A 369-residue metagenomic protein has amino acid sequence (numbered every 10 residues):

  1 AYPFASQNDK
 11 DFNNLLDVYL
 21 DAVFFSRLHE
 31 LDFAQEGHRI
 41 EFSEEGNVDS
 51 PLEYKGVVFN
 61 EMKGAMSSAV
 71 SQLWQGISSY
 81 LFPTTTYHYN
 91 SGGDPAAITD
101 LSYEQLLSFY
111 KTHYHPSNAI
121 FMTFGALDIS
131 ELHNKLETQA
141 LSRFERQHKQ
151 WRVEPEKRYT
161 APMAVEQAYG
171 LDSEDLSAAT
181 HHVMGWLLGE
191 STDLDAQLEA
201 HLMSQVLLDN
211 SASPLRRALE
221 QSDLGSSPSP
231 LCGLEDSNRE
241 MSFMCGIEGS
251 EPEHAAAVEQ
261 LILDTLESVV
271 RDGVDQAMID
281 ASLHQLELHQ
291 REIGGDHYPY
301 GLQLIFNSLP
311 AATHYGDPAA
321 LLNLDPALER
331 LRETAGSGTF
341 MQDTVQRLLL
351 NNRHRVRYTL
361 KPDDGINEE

Functional and structural regions predicted by a protein language model:
A1-R158, D175-V183, L188-L194, E199 (+1 more regions): Charge-rich, well-structured scaffold segments of protease-associated domains
A164-G170: Aromatic/basic-lined ligand-recognition segments that form π-stacking hydrophobic pockets flanked by Lys/Arg to engage
